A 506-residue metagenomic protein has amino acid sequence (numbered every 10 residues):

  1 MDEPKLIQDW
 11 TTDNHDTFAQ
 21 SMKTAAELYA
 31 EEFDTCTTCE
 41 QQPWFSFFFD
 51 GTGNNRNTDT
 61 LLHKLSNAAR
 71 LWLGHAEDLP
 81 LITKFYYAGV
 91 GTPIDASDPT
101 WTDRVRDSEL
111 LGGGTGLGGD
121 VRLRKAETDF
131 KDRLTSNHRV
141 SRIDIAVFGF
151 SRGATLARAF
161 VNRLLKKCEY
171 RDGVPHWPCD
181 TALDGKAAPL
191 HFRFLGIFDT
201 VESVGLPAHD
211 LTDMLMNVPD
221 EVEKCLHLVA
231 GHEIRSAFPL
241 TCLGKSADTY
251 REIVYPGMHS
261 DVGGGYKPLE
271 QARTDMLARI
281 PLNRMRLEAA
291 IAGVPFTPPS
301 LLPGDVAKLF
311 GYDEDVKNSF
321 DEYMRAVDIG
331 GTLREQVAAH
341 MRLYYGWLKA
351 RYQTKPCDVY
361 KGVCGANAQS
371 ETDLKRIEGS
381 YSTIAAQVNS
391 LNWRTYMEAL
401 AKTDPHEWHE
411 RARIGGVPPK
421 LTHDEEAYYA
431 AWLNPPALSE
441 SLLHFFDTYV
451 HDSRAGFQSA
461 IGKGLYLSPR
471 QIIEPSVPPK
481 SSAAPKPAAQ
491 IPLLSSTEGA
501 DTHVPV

Functional and structural regions predicted by a protein language model:
D2-V506: Active-site- or binding-pocket-proximal scaffold segments within functional domains
